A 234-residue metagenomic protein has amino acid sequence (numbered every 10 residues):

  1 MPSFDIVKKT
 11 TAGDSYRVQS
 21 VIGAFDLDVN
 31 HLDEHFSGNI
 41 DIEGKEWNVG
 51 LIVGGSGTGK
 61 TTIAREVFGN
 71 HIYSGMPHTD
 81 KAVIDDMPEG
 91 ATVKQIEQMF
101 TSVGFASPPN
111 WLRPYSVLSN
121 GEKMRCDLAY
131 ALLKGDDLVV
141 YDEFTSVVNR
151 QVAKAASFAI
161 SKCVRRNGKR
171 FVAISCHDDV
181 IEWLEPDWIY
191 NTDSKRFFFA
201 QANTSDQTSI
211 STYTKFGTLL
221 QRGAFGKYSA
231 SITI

Functional and structural regions predicted by a protein language model:
M1-E43: Pre-NBD coupling/linker segments of ABC/ABC-like ATPases
K8-K9, F36, I42-F105, C176 (+1 more regions): ABC ATPase nucleotide-binding domain signature region
W47, N110-Y115: Interfacial catalytic loop of ABC nucleotide-binding domains
S119: ABC transporter NBD signature
L128: Hydrophobic anchor residue at the start of the ABC signature
V140-N149: Walker B catalytic motif
A200-I234: Non-catalytic substrate-recognition and accessory regions of acyl/acetyltransferase enzymes
